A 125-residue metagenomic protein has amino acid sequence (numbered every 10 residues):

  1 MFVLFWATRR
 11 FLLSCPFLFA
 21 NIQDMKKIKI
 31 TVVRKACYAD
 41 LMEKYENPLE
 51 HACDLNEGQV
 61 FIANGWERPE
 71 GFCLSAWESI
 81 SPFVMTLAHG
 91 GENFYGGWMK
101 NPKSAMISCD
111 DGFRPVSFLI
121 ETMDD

Functional and structural regions predicted by a protein language model:
A7-T8, C15: N-terminal amphipathic/hydrophobic targeting modules at extreme N-termini, encompassing cleavable Sec/SRP-type signal
S14, A20-N21: Short, positively charged and aromatic/hydrophobic N-terminal segments
K27-K35: A short beta-strand micro-motif
K35-E46: Short, structured beta-strand/loop micro-motifs enriched in basic residues and often containing a Trp
K44-R68: Short, flexible N-terminal segments of the mature chain
R68-E78: Short, Lys/Arg- and Gly-enriched loop/turn segments at beta-strand edges
P82-D125: Short, compact, well-ordered microdomains
